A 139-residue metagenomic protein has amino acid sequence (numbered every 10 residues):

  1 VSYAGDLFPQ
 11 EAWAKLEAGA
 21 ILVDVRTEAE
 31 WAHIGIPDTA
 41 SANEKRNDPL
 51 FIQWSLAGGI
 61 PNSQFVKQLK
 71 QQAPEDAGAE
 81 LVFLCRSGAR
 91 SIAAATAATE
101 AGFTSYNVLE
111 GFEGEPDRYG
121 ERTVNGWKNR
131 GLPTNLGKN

Functional and structural regions predicted by a protein language model:
V1-I21, E28-E80, S91-N139: Rhodanese-like catalytic fold shared by cysteine-dependent sulfurtransferases and DSP/PTP-type phosphatases
F83-L84: Short, surface-exposed ligand- or partner-binding patches at beta-edge/loop junctions that are enriched in aromatics
